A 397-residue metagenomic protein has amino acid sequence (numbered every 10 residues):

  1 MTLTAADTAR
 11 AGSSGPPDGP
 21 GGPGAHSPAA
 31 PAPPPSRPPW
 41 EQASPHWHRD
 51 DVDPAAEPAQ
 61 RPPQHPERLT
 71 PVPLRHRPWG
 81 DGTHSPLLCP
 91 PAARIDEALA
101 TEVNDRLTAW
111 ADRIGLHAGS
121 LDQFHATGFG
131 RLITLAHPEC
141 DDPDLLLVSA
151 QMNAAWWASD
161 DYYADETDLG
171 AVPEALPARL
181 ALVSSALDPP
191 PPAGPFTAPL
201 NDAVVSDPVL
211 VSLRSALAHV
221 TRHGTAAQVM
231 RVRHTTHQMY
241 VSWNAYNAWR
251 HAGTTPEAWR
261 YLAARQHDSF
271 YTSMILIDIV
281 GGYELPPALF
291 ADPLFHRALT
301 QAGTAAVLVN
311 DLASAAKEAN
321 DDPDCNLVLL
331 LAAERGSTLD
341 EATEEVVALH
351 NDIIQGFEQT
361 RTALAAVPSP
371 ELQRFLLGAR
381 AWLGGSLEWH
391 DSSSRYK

Functional and structural regions predicted by a protein language model:
M1-K397: Alpha-helical, largely C-terminal catalytic domains that coordinate divalent metal ions via clustered Asp/Glu/His
